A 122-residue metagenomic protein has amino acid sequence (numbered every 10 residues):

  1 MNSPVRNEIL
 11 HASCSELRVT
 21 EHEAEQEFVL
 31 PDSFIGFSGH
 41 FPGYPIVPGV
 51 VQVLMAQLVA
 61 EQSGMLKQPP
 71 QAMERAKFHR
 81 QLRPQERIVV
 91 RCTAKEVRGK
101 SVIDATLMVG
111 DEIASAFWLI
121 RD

Functional and structural regions predicted by a protein language model:
N2-H11, A24, F78, L82-P84 (+1 more regions): A glycine-rich (often HGG/GG-containing) alpha/beta subdomain
P4-V47: Catalytic strand-loop segment that frames the active site of acyl-thioester-processing enzymes
A12, V19-H22, P84, T93-D122: HotDog/MaoC-like acyl-thioester-processing domains
I46, A56-E61, R121-D122: Short C-terminal domain-edge/linker segments immediately following a structured domain
P48-Q52: Catalytic-loop motifs flanking and including active-site residues across diverse enzymes
L54-A94: Hydrophobic beta-strand-centered segment that forms part of the acyl-chain substrate-binding groove
